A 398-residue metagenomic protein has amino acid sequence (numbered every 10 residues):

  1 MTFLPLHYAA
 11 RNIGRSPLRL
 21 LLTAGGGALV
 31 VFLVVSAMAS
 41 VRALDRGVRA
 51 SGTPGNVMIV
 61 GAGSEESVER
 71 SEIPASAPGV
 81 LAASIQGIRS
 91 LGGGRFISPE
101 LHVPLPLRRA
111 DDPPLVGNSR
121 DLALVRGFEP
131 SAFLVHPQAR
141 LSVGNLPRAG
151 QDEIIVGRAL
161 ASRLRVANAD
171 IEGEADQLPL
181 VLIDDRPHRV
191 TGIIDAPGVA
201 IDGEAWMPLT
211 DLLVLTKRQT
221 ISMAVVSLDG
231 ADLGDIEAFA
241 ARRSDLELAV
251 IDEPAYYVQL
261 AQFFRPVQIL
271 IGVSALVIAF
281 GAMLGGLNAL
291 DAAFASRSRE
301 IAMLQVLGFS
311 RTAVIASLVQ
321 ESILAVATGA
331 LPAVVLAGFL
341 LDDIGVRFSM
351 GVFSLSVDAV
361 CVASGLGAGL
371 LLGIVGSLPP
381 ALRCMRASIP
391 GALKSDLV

Functional and structural regions predicted by a protein language model:
M1-F32, A50, V319, L378 (+3 more regions): N-terminal Sec/SRP start-transfer signal
V31-L122, V143-N145, G150, A238-R242: Hydrophobic, regular-secondary-structure patches
S40, L44-G47, E237-L284, A293-S296 (+3 more regions): Peri-transmembrane interface segments
V57-M58, A161, I193-A196, R218-R243 (+1 more regions): A short beta-strand structural signal in non-transmembrane regions
S98-V103, R109-D112, S119-S131, H136-T210 (+1 more regions): Hydrophobic secondary-structure segments that place a key small or acidic residue at a functional site
D291, R299-G345, S364, A368 (+2 more regions): Transmembrane alpha-helical interface segments in multi-pass membrane proteins
L340-S364, A392, L397: Short juxtamembrane loops and helix-capping segments at transmembrane helix boundaries of multi-pass membrane proteins
C361-V398: C-terminal membrane-exit region of the final transmembrane helix in multipass inner-membrane proteins
